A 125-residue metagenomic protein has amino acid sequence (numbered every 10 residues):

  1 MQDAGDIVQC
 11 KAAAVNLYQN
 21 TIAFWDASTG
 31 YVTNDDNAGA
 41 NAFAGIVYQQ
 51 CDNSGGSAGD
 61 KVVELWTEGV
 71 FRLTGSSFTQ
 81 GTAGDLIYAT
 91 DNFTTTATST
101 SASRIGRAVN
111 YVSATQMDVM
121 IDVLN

Functional and structural regions predicted by a protein language model:
M1-N125: Surface-exposed, low-hydrophobicity beta-strand/loop segments enriched in small/polar/acidic residues
